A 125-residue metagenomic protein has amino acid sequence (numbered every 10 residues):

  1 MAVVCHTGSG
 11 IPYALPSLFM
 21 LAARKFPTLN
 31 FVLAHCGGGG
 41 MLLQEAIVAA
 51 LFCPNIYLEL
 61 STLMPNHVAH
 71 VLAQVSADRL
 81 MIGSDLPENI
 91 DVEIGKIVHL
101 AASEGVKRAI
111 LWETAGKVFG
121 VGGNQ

Functional and structural regions predicted by a protein language model:
M1-M81: Catalytic pocket-lining loop regions of alpha/beta-barrel enzymes, especially the amidohydrolase/enolase/GH5 lineages
L43-E45, A69-V71, N89, V98 (+1 more regions): Short, well-ordered helical secondary-structure segments
R79, I90-Q125: Mid-to-C-terminal alpha-helical segments outside catalytic/metal-binding sites
